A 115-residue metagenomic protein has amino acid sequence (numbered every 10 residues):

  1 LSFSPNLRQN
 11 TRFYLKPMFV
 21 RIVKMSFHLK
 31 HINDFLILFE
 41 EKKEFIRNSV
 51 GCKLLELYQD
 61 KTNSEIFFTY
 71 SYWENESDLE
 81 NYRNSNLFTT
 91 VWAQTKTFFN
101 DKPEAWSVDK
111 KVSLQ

Functional and structural regions predicted by a protein language model:
L1-P17: Short, Lys/Arg-enriched N-terminal segments with co-localized hydrophobic residues within the first ~10-30 amino acids
S4-N6, H28, W73: Serine/proline-rich low-complexity intrinsically disordered segments, especially terminal tails, linkers
F19-S26, E56-R83: Short, well-ordered beta-strand segments in beta-rich or mixed alpha/beta enzyme and ligand-binding folds
F27-L29, N75, D109-V112: Non-catalytic surface loops within mature trypsin-like serine protease
H31-L54, L87-W92: Short amphipathic alpha-helical segments
R47, E74, N100: Short conserved AdoMet
E56-E65, A93-Q115: Glycine-rich beta-strand-turn "strand-cap" elements at beta-sheet edges
